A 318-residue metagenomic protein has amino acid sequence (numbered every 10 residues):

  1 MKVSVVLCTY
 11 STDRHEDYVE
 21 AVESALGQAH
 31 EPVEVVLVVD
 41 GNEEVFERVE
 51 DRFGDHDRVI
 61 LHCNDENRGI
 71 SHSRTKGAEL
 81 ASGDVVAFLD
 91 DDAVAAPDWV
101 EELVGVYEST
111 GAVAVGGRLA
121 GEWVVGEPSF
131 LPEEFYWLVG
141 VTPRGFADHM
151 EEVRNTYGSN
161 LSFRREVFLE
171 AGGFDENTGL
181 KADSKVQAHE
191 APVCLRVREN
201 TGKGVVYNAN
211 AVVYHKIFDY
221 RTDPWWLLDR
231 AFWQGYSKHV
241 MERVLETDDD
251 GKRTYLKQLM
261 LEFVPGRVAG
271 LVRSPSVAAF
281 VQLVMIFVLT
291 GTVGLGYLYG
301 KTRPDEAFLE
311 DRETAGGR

Functional and structural regions predicted by a protein language model:
M1-S24: N-proximal low-complexity "stem/linker" segments adjacent to membrane-targeting elements
E23-P32: Short, acidic, metal-binding catalytic loop of nucleotide-sugar glycosyltransferases
N64-A81: Glycine-rich, basic loop-to-helix element that forms the pyrophosphate-binding segment of sugar-nucleotide handling
V86: Short aromatic/hydrophobic "clamp" motif used to bind/position activated sugar donors
D98-F130: Conserved donor NDP-sugar-binding/catalytic core segment of glycosyltransferases
G117, E134-R154: Short, flexible, basic/aromatic active-site loop/helix in glycosyltransferases
N160-F163, V167-A171, T178-A211: A short, conserved alpha-helix in the catalytic core of glycosyltransferases
D229-W233, T247-R318: Non-catalytic, C-terminal membrane-associated alpha-helical segments of glycosyltransferases
